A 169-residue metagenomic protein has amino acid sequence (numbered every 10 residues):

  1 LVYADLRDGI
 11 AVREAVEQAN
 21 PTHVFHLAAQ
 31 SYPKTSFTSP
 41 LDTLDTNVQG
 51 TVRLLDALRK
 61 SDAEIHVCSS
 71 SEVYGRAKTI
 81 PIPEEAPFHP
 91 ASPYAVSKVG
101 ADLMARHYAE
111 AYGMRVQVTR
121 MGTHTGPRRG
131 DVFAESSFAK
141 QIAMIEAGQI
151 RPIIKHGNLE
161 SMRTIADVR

Functional and structural regions predicted by a protein language model:
L1-H124: N-terminal Rossmann-like NAD(P)+-binding domain of SDR-like oxidoreductases, especially those catalyzing
T79-P81, L103-R169: NAD(P)-dependent short-chain dehydrogenase/reductase
